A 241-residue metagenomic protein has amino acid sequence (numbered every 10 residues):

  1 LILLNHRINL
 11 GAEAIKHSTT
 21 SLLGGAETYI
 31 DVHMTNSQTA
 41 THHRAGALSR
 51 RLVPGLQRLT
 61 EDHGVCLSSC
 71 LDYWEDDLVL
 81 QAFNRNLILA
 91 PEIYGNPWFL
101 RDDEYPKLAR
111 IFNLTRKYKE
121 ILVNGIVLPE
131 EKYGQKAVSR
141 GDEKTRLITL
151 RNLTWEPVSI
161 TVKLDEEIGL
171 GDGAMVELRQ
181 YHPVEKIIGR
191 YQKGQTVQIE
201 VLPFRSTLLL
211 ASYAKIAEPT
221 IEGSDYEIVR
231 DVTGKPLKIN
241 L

Functional and structural regions predicted by a protein language model:
L1-E185, Q198-L208: Active-site-proximal substrate-binding groove within the catalytic cores of carbohydrate-active enzymes
L150, K238-L241: Aromatic/hydrophobic beta-strand junction motif of beta-rich domains
A174-Q180, I221-G223, L241: Change to "...patches in solvent-exposed regions of secreted, membrane-anchored, or virion-exposed structural
I188-I239: C-terminal beta-strand-rich structural cap/linker in extracellular carbohydrate-active enzymes
